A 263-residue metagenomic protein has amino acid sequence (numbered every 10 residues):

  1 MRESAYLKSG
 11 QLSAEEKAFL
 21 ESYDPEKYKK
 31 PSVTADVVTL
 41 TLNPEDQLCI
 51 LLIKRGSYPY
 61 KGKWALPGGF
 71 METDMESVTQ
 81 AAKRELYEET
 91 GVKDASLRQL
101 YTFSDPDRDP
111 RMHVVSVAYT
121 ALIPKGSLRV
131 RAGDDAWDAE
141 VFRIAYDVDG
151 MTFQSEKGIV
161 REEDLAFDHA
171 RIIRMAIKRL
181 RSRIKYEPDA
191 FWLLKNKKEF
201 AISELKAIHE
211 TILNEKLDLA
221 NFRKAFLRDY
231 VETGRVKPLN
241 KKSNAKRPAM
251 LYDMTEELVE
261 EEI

Functional and structural regions predicted by a protein language model:
M1-G10, A14, W64, G126-I263: Nudix hydrolase/Nudix homology domain
K17-A18, S22-A65, T79, D94: N-terminal strand-loop-strand
Y28, F103-V115: Acidic pyrophosphate-coordinating catalytic loop
L40, L122-P124, T255: Solvent-exposed residues in well-ordered beta-strands and their adjoining turns, especially edge/terminal strands
Q47-E88, V92, R183-T211: Conserved Nudix-box catalytic region and its N-terminal flanking loop in Nudix hydrolases and closely related
K83, R98-D105: Short acidic (Asp/Glu) patches
K93-Y101, D218-A220: A short coil-to-beta-strand element that immediately follows conserved catalytic motifs
